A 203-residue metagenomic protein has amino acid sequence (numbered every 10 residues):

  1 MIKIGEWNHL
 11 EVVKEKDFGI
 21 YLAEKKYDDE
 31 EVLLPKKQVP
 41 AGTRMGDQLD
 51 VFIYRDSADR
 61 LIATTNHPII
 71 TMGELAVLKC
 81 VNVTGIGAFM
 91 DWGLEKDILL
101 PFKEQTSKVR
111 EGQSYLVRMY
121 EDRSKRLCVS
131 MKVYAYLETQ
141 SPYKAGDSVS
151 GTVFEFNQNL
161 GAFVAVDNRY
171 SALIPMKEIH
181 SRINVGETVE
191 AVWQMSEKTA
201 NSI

Functional and structural regions predicted by a protein language model:
M1-I203: Single-stranded RNA-binding regions, centering on S1/OB-family and related RNA-binding modules
